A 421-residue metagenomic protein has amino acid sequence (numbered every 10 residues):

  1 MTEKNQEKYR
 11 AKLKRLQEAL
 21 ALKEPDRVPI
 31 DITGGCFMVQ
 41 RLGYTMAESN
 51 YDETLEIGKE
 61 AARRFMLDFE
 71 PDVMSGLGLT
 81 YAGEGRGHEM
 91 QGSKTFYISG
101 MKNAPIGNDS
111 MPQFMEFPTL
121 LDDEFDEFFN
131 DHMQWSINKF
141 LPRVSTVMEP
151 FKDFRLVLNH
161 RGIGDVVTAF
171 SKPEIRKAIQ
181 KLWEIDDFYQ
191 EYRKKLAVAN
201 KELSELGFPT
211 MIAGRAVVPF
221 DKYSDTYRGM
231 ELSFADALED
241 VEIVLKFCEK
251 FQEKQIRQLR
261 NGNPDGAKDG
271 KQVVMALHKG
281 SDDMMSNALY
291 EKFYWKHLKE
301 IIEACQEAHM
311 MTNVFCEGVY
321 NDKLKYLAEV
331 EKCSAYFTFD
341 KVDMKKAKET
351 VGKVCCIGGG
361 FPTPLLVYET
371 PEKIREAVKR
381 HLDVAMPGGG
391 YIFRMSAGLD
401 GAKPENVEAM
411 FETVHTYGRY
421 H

Functional and structural regions predicted by a protein language model:
M1-H421: Catalytic cores of TIM-barrel enzymes
